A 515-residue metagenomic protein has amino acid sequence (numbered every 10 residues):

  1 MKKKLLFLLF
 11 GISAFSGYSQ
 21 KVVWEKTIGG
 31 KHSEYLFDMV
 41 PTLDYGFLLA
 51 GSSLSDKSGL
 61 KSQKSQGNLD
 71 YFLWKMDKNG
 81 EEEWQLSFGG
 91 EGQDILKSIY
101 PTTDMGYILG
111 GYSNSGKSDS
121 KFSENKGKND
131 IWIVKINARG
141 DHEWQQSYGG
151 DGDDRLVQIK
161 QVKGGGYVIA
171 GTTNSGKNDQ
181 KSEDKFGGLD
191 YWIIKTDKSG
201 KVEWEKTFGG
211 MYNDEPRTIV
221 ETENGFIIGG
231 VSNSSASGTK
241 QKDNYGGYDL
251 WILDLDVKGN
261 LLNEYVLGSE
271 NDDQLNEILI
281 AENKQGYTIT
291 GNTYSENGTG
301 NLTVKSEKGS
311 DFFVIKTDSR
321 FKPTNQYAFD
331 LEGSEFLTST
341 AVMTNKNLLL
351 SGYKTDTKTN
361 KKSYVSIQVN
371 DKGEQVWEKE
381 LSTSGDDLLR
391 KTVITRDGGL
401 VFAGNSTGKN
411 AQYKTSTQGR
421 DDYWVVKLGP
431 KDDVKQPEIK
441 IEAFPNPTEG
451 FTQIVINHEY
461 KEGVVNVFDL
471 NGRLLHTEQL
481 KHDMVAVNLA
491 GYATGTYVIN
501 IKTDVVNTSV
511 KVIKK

Functional and structural regions predicted by a protein language model:
M1-W24: Bacterial Sec-dependent N-terminal signal peptides
L5, L9-S13, N271, G385 (+2 more regions): Generic low-complexity, intrinsically disordered sequence content enriched in small uncharged/hydrophobic residues
F15, G51, R139, V487 (+1 more regions): Intrinsic disorder/low-complexity segments
Y18-E442: A sequence-level/structural motif corresponding to short, flexible coil/turn segments enriched in small polar residues
I439-F444, T448-K515: C-terminal outer-membrane/trafficking sorting elements
